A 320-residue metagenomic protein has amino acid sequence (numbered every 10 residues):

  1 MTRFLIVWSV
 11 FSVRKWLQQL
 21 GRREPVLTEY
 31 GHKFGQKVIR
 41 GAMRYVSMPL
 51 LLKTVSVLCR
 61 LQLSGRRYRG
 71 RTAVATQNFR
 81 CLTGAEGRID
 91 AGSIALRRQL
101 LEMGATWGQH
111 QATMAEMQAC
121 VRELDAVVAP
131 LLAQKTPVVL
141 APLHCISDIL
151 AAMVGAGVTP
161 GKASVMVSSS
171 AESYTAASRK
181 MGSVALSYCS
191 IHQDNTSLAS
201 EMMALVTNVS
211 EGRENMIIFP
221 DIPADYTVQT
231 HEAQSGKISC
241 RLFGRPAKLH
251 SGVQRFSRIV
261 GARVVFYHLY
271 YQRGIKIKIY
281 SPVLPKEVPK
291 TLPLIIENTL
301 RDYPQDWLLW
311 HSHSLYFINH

Functional and structural regions predicted by a protein language model:
T2-P142: Membrane-anchoring hydrophobic helices of lipid-metabolizing enzymes
G35, Y68-T72, Y174, H250 (+1 more regions): A structural signal for well-ordered alpha-helical scaffolds and beta->alpha junctions
R71, S147, A151, L249: Conserved alpha-helical elements of sugar-nucleotide-dependent glycosyltransferases
V128-A129, A152-A156, A177-M181, V206-T207 (+2 more regions): Short amphipathic alpha-helical segments and helix-helix/interface helices
P130-K135, G157-T159, N208-G212: Flexible, charged surface loops at secondary-structure boundaries
K135-T196: Catalytic core of membrane glycerolipid acyltransferases/transacylases, capturing the structured, soluble-facing
V184-S187, N195-H320: Non-catalytic C-terminal accessory region of glycerolipid acyltransferases and related lyso-lipid remodeling enzymes
